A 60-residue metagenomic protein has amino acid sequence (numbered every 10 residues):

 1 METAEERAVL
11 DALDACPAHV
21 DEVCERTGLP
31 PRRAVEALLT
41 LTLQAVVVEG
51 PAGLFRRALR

Functional and structural regions predicted by a protein language model:
M1-R60: Glycine-biased, small-residue-rich flexible motifs in mid-sequence functional cores and linkers
